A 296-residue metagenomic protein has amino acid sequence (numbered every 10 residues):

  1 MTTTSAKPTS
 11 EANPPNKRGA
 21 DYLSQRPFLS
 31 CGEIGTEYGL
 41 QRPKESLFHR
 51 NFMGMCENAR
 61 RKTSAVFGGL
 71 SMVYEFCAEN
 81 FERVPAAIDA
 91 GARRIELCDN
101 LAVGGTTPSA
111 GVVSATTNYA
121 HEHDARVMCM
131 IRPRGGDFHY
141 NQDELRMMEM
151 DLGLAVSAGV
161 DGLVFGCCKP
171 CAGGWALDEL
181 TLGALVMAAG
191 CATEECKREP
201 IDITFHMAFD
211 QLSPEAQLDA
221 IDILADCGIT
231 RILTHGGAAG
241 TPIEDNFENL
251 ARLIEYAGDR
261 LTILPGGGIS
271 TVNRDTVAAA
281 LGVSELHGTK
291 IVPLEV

Functional and structural regions predicted by a protein language model:
N13-L29, A59-R60, S64-A65: Positively charged N-terminal leader segments that act as targeting/secretion signals
Y74-F76, I95-L97, V127-I131, L163-F165 (+4 more regions): Hydrophobic faces of well-ordered beta-strands that scaffold small-molecule active sites in alpha/beta enzyme cores
E82, A102-Y119, P170-A188, L212-L218 (+2 more regions): Active-site-adjacent beta->alpha loops and helix N-cap segments on the catalytic face of soluble alpha/beta enzymes
E82-V84, H139-D151, L212-D226, L253 (+1 more regions): Catalytic cores of alpha/beta
E96-G105, A158, V164-C171, I229-P242 (+1 more regions): Glycine-rich phosphate-binding active-site loops on the catalytic face of alpha/beta enzymes
A125-D178: Glycine/small-residue-rich loop that forms an oxyanion/phosphate-binding "nest" at active or ligand-binding sites
R132-G136, A239-I243, E248-V296: C-terminal alpha-helical cap/extension of soluble enzyme domains
V156, V160-L212: Hydrophobic, well-structured mid-protein blocks that either form specific transmembrane helices
